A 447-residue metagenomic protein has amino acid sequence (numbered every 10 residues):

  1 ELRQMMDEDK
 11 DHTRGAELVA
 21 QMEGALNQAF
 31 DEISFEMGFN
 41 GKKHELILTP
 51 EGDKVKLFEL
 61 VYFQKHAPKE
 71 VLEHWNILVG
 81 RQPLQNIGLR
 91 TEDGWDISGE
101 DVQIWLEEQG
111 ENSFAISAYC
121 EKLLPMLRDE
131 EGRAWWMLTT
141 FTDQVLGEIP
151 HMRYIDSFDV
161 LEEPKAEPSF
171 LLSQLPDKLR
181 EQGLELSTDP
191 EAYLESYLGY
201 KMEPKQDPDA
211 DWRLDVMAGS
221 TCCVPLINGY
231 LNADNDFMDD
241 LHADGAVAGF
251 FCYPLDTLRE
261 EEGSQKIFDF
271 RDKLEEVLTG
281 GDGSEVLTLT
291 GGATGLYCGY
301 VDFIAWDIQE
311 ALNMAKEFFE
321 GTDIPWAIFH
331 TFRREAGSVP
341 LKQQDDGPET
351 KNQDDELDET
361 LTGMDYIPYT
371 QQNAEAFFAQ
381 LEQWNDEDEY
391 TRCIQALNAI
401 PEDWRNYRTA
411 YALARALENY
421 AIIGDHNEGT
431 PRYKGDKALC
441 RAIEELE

Functional and structural regions predicted by a protein language model:
T13-W75: An N-terminal, globular interaction/scaffold subdomain
G15-E23, L57-L60, E131-T140, G263-G281 (+2 more regions): Well-ordered, non-membrane alpha-helical segments in soluble/globular domains
L72-E73, Q206-D354: C-terminal structured domains
L84-L106, V339-D354: Short, low-order "capping/linker" segments at domain edges
S98, E107-P204, V224, N228-A233: Long, hydrophobic alpha/beta structural blocks
T360-E382, W404-G429, E447: Amphipathic alpha-helical repeat scaffolds of TPR domains
E382-Q395, P431-E445: Helix-turn-helix repeat elements of alpha-solenoid scaffolds
N398-W404: Solenoid-like repeat scaffolds
